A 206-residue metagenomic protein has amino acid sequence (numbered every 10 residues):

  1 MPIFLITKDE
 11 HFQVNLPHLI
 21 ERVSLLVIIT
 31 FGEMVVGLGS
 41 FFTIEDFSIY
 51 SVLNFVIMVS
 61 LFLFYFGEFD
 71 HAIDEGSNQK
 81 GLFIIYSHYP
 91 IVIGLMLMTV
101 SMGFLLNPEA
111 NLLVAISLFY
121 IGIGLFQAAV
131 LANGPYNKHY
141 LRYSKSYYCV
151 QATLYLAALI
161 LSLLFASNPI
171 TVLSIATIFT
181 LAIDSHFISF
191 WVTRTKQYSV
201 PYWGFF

Functional and structural regions predicted by a protein language model:
M1-L163, T180-K196: Predominantly late transmembrane helices and immediately cytosolic-facing juxtamembrane segments
A166-A176: Loop-to-transmembrane alpha-helix initiation sites
